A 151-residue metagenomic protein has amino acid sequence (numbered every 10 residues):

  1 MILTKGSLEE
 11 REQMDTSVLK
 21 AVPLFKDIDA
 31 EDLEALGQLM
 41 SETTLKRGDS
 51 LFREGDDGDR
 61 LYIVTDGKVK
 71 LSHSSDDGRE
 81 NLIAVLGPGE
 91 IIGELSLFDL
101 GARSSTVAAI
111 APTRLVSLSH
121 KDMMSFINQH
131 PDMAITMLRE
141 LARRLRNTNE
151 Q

Functional and structural regions predicted by a protein language model:
M1-Q151: Cytosolic regulatory regions built on CNB/CRP/Popeye-like sensor folds
